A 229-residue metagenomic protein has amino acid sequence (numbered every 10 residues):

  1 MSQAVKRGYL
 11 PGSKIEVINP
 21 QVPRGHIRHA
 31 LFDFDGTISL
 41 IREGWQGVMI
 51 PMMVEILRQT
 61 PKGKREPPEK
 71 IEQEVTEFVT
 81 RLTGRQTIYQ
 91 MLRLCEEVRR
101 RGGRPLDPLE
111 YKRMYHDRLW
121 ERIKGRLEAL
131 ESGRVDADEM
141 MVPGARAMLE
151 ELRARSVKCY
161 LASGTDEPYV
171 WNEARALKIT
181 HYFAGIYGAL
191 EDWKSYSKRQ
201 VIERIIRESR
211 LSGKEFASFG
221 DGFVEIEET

Functional and structural regions predicted by a protein language model:
S2-Q73: Active-site neighborhood of HAD-like aspartate-dependent phosphohydrolases
V5, D138-M140, R146, Y160-A217 (+1 more regions): Substrate-recognition "cap/lid" segment bordering the active-site pocket of phosphatases
H26-R28, S156-V157, G213-E215: Short coil/turn segments at beta-strand junctions that form active-site/ligand-binding loops
I41-W45, T83, T87, M141 (+1 more regions): Phosphate/oxyanion-binding active-site loops and adjacent basic polyanion-contact surfaces
G44, V48-M52, Q90, E173 (+1 more regions): Alpha-helical scaffold elements adjacent to nucleotide-binding pockets in ATP/GTP-utilizing enzyme cores
L57-V79, R100-Y115, H181-Y182, K214: Short, surface-exposed acidic
T76-D138, V142-A154, K158: A metal-dependent, Asp-based hydrolase signature
